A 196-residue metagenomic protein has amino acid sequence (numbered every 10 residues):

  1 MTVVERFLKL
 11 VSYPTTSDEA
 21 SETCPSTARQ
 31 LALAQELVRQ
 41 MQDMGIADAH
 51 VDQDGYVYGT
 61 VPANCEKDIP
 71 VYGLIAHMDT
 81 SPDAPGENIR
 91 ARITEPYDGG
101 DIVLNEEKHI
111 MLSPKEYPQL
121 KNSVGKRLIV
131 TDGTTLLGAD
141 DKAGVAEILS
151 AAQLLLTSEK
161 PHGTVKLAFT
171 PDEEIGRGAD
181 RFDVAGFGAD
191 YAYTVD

Functional and structural regions predicted by a protein language model:
M1-R127: Acidic/His- and Gly-rich active-site-bordering loop/insert found across diverse amide/peptide-bond hydrolases
L120-D196: Acidic/histidine-rich catalytic neighborhood of metal-dependent amide-processing enzymes
